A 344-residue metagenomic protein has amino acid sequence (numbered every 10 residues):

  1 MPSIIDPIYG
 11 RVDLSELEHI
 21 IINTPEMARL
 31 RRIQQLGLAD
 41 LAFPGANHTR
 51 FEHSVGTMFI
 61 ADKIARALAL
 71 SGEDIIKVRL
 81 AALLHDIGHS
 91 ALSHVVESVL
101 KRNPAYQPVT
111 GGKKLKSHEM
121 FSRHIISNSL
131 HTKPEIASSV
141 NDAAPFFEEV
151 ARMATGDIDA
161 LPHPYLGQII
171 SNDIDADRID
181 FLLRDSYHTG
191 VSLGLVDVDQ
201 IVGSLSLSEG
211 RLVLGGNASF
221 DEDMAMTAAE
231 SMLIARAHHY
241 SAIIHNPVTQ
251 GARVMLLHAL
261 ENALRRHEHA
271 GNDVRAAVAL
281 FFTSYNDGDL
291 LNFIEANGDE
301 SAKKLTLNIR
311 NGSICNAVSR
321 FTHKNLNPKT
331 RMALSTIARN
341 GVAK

Functional and structural regions predicted by a protein language model:
M1-K77, H89-K344: Histidine-centered, transition-metal-coordinating active-site segments
A82, D86, S90: Catalytic glutamate of the conserved HExxH
